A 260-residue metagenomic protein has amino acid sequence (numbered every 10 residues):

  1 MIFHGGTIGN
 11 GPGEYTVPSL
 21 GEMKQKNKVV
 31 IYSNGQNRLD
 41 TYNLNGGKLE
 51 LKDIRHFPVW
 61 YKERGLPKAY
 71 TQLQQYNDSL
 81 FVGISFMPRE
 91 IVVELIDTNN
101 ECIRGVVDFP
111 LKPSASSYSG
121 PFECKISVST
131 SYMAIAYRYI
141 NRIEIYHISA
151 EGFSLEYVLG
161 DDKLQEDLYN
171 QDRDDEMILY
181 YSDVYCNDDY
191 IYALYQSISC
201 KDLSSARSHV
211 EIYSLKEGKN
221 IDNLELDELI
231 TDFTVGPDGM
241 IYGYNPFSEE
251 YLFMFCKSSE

Functional and structural regions predicted by a protein language model:
M1-K28, P58-Y61, A115, L226-I230: Blade-loop segments of beta-propeller domains
P12-G13, D162-R173, K216-P237: Conserved blade-ending motifs and adjacent loop-strand segments that build the rim/top face of beta-propeller domains
S19-Q25, P67-N77, S119-T130, A136 (+2 more regions): Structural signature of eukaryotic scaffold interfaces centered on beta-propeller domains
N34-N77: Asp-box/WD-like beta-propeller blade repeats and closely related beta-sheet repeat scaffolds
Q36-R38, F86-E90, I140-R142, I198-K201 (+1 more regions): Short glycine/acidic-enriched loop and turn motifs that connect beta-strands
I91-T98, A206-G218, K257: Beta-propeller blade signature
R173-I212: Loop/turn-rich, solvent-exposed surfaces of beta-rich toroidal or solenoidal domains
D232-E260: Blade-level signature of beta-propeller repeat domains, shared across WD40, Kelch, NHL, RCC1 and BNR/Asp-box propellers
